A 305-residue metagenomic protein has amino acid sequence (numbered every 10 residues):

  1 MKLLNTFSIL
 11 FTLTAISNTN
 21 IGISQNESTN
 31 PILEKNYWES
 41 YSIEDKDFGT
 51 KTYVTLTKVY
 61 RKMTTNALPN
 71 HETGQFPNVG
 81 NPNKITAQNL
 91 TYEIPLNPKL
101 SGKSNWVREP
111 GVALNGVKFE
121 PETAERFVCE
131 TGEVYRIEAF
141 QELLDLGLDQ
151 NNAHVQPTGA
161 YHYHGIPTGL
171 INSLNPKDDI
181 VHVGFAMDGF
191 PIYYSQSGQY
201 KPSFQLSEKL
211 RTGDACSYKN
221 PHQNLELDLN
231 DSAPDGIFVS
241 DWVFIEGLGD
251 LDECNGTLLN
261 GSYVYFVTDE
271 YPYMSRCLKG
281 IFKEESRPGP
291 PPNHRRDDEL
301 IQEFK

Functional and structural regions predicted by a protein language model:
L4-A15: Sec-dependent N-terminal signal peptides
L13-Q25: Bacterial Sec-dependent signal peptides at the C-terminal "C-region" and cleavage site
G22-D145, D149-N151: Solvent-exposed N-terminal domain segments of exported/luminal and surface proteins
M63-W106, P121, A160, G165-K201 (+1 more regions): A short, polar beta-strand/turn micro-motif
A113-K118, P157-L170, L259-P272: Extracellular/lumenal glycan-associated surfaces
R136-N151, P157-G159, N172, H182 (+1 more regions): A surface/extracellular/periplasmic glyco- and lipid-processing/surface-interacting theme
D188-F190, S195-P292, Q302-F304: Extended, compositionally biased non-globular segments
